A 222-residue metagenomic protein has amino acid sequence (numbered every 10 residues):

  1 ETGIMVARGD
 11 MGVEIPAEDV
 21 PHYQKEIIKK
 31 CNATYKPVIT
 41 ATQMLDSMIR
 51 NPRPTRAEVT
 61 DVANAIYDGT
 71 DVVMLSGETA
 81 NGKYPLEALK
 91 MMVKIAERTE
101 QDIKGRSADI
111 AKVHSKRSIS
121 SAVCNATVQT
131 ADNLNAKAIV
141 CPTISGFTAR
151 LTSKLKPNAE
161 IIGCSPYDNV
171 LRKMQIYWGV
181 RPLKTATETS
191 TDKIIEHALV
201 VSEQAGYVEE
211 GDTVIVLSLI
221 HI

Functional and structural regions predicted by a protein language model:
E1, T70-D71, A136: A structural motif
E1-T42, M48-V59: Conserved alpha/beta-domain cores
V6-V13, V62-Y84: Glycine-rich phosphate-binding active-site loops on the catalytic face of alpha/beta enzymes
M91-V128: Long, charged amphipathic helices and adjacent flexible linkers at domain junctions
T148-R150, K156-K193: Nucleotide-binding motor/catalytic cores of P-loop/tubulin-like NTPases across gene-expression machines
E210-G211, V216-L217: C-terminal binding/interaction regions
I220-I222: Conserved small/polar residues in nucleotide/adenosyl-binding loops
